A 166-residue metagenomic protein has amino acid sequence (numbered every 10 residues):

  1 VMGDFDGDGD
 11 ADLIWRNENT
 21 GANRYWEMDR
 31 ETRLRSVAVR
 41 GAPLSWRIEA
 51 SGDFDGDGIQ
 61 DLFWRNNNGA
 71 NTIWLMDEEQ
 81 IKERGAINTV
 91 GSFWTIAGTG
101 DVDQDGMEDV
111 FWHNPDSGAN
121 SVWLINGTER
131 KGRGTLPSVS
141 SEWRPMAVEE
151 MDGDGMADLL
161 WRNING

Functional and structural regions predicted by a protein language model:
V1-G166: Trp/Gly-enriched beta-strand/coil motifs that build multi-repeat beta-propeller-like domains and related W-rich binding
